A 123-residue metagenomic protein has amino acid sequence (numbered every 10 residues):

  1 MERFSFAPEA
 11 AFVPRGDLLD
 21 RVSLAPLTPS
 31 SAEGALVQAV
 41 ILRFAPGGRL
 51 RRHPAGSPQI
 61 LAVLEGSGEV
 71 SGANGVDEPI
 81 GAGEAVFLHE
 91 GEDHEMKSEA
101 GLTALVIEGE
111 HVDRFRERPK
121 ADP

Functional and structural regions predicted by a protein language model:
M1-L36, R51, K120-P123: A short, N-terminal "cap"/entry segment at the start of jelly-roll beta-barrel domains of the cupin/DSBH fold
S30, R49-A55, G72, E78 (+1 more regions): Short histidine-centered beta-strand/loop micro-motifs that create catalytic or ligand/metal-coordination sites
Q38-A55, E90: Conserved short histidine dyad/triad with adjacent acidic residue
I41, I60, V76-E78: Short, surface-exposed secondary-structure edge patches
R43-A45, P54-V70: Short, conserved beta-strand element in jelly-roll/cupin
N74-E90: Short acidic-glycine-tyrosine-enriched beta hairpin
A82, E90-R114: Ligand-binding loop in jelly-roll beta-barrel domains
